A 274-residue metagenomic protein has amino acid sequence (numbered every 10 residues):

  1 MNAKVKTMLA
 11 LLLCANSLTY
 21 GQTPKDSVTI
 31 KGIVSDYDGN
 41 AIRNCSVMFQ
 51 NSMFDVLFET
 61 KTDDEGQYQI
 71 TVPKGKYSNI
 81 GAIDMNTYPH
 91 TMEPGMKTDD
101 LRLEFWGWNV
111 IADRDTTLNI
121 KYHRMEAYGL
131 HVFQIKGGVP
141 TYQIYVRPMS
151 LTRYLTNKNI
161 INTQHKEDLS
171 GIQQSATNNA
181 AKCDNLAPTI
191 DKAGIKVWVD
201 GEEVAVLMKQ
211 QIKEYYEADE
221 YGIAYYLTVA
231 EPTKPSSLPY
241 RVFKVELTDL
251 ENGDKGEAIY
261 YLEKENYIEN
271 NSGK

Functional and structural regions predicted by a protein language model:
M1-N2, L18: Glycine-centered signal
N2-A10: Sec-dependent signal peptide recognition, specifically the positively charged N-region followed immediately by
A10-L11, V34: Short, functionally important structural connectors and interaction interfaces within domains
L12-T19: Hydrophobic h-region of N-terminal signal peptides that target proteins for export in Gram-negative bacteria
Q22-T29, I33, N40-A41, C45-K61 (+1 more regions): Long luminal/extracellular ectodomains of secretory-pathway precursor proteins
